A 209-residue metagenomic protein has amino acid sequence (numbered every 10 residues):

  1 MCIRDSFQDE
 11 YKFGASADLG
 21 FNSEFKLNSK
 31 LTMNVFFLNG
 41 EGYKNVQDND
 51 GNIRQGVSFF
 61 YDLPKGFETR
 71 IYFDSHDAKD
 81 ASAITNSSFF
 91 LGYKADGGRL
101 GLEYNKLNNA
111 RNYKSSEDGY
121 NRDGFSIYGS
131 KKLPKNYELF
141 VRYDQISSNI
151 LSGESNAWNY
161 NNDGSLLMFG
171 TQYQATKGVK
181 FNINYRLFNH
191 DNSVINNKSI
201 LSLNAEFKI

Functional and structural regions predicted by a protein language model:
R4-Y61, L203-E206: Surface-exposed coil loops of outer-membrane beta-barrel proteins
Y61-I209: Outer-membrane beta-barrel pore domains
